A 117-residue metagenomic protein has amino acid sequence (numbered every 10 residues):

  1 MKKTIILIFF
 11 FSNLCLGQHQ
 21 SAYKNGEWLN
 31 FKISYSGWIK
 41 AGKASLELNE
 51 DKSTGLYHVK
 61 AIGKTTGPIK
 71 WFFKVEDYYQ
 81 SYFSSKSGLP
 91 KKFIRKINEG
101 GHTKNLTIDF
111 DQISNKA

Functional and structural regions predicted by a protein language model:
T4-N13: Sec-dependent N-terminal signal peptides
L16-Q80, K86, F93-H102: N-terminal cleavable signal peptides for secretion/export
K24-G26, T103-A117: Solvent-exposed helix/loop surface patches that form functional interfaces
